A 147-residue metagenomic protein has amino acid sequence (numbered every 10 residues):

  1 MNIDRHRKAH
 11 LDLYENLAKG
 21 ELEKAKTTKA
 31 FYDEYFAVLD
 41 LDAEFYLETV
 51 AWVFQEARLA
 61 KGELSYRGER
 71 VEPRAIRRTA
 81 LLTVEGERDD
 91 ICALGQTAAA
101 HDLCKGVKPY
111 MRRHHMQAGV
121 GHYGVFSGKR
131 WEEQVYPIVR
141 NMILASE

Functional and structural regions predicted by a protein language model:
M1-E44: Alpha/beta-hydrolase-fold enzymes
Q55-P73: Active-site nucleophile elbow and catalytic-triad environment of alpha/beta-hydrolase enzymes
P73-R78, C104-P109: Short, conserved loop/helix-junction motifs that constitute active-site signature segments in enzyme catalytic cores
I76-R77, L82-E85, D89: Short beta-strand/loop motif that positions the catalytic acidic residue of the alpha/beta-hydrolase fold
D90-A99: Conserved alpha/beta-hydrolase "acid-adjacent" motif
I91, H114-Q134: Catalytic histidine-centered segment of alpha/beta-hydrolase-like enzymes
I138-S146: C-terminal alpha-helix
